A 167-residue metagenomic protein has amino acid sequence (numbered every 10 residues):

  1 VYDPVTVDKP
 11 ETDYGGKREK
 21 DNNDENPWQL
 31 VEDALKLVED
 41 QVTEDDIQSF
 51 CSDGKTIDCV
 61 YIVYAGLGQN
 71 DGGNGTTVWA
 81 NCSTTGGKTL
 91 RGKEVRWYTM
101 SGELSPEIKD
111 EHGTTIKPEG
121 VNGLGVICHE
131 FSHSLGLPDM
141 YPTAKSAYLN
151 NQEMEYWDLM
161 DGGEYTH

Functional and structural regions predicted by a protein language model:
V1-E153, W157, D161-T166: Active-site-proximal segment of zinc-dependent metalloprotease catalytic domains
